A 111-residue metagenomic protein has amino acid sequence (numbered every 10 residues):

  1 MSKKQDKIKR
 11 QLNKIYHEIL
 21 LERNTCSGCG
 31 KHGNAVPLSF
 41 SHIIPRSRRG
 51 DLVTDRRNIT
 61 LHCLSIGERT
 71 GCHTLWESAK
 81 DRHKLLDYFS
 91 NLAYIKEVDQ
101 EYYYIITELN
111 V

Functional and structural regions predicted by a protein language model:
M1-T25, G50-V53: Short, charged surface segments at domain edges that flank catalytic/cofactor-binding sites
Q5, L12, R23-C26, G33 (+3 more regions): Intrinsic-disorder/low-complexity regions
C26-C29, H62-I66: Short cysteine-rich clusters marking metal-coordination/redox-active sites
G28-N58: Histidine-centered nuclease catalytic patch
S47-T60, I66-V111: Polybasic, low-complexity binding patches
